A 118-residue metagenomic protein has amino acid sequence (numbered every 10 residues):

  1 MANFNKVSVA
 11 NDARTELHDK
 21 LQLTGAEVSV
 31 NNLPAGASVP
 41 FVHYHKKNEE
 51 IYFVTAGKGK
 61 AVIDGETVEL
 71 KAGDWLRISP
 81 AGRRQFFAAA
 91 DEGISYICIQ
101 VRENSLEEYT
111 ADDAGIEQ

Functional and structural regions predicted by a protein language model:
M1-A26, P34-A35, E107-Q118: A short, N-terminal "cap"/entry segment at the start of jelly-roll beta-barrel domains of the cupin/DSBH fold
D19-K20, P40-H45, F87-A89, E108-Y109: Short histidine-centered beta-strand/loop micro-motifs that create catalytic or ligand/metal-coordination sites
T24, V62-E66: Short strand-coil-strand connectors
S29-N31, I97: Conserved hydrophobic/aromatic positions in well-ordered beta-strands
N32-L33, Y44-V62: Short, conserved beta-strand element in jelly-roll/cupin
S38-V39, K60, L76, A81-F86: Histidine-centered metal-chelating micro-motifs
G65-A81: Short acidic-glycine-tyrosine-enriched beta hairpin
P80-L106: Ligand-binding loop in jelly-roll beta-barrel domains
